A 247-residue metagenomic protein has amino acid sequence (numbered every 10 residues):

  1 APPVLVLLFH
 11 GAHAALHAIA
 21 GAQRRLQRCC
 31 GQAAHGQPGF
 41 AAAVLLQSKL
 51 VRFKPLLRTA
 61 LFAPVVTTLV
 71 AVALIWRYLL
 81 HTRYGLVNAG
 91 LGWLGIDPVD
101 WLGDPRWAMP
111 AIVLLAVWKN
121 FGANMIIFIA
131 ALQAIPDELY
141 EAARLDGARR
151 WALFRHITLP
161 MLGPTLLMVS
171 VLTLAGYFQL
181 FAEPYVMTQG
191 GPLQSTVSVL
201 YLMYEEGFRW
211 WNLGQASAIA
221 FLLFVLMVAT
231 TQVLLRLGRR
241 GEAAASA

Functional and structural regions predicted by a protein language model:
A1-A247: A structural signal for multi-pass alpha-helical bundles of membrane permease subunits that mediate small-molecule
